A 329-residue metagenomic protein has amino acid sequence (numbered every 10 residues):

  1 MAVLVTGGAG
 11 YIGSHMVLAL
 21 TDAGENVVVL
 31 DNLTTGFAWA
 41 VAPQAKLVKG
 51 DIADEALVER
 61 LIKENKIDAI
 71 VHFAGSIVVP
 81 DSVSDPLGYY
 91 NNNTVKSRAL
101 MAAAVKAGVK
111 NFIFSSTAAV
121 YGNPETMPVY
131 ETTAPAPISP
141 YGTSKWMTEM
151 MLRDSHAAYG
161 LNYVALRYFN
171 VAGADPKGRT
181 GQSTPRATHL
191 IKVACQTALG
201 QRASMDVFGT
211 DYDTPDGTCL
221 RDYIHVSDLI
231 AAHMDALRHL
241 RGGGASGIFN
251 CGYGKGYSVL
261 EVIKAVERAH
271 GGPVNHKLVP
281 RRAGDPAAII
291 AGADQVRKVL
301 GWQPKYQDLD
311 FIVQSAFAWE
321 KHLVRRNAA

Functional and structural regions predicted by a protein language model:
M1-A174: N-terminal Rossmann-like NAD(P)+-binding domain of SDR-like oxidoreductases, especially those catalyzing
G8, G36-A38, G50, P80 (+10 more regions): Glycine-centered small-residue hotspots that permit tight backbone geometry or close packing
F37, V79, N123-E125, Y130-E131 (+7 more regions): Glycine-rich, flexible loop/turn motifs
K46, S84, G88, E125-T126 (+8 more regions): Short capping/connector residues at structural and topological boundaries
G50, I62, Y89, Q182-R186 (+4 more regions): Pocket-edge positions in alpha/beta enzyme catalytic cores
Y90, I138-W146, T180-K192, D222-Y223: Short-chain dehydrogenase/reductase
P176-A187, Q196-T197, A203: Hydrophobic, Gly/Ser/Ala-rich alpha-helical and linker tracts in large acyl-processing enzymes of secondary/lipid
I191-A329: C-terminal substrate-binding subdomain of Rossmann-fold SDR/epimerase-dehydratase oxidoreductases
